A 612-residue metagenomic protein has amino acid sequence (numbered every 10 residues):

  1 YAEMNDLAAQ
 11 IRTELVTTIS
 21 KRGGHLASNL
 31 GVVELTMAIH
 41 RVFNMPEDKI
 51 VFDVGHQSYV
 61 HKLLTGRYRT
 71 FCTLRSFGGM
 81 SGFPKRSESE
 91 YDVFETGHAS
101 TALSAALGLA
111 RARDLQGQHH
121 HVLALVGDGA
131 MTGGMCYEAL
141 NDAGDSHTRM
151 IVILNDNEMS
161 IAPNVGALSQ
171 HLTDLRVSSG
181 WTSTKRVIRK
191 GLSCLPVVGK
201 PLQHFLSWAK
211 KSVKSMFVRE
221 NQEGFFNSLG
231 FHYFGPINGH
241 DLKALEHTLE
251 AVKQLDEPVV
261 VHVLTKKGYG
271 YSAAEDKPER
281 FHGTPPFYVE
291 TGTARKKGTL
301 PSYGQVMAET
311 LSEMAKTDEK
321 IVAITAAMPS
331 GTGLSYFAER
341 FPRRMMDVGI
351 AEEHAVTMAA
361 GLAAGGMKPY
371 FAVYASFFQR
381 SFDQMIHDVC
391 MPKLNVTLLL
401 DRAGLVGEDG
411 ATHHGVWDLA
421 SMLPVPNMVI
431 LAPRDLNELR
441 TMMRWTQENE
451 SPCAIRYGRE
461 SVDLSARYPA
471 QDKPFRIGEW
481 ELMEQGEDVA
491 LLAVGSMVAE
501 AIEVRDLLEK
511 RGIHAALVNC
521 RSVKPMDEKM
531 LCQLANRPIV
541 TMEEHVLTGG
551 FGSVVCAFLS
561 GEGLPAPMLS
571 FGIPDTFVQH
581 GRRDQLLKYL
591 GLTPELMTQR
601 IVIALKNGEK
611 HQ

Functional and structural regions predicted by a protein language model:
Y1-T18, A273-V289, I603: Cofactor-/ligand-binding subdomain signature composed of acidic, glycine-rich, tryptophan-containing flexible loops
A8, T17, H25-S146, Y303 (+3 more regions): Cofactor-binding active-site loop characterized by glycine-rich and histidine/acidic residues
E14, A38, T291-G292, K297-P301: Nucleotide/pyrophosphate-binding catalytic subdomain
G24-A27, L35, G117-Q118, I237 (+3 more regions): Short, surface-exposed helix-loop/turn micro-motifs enriched in polar/charged residues
R41, R111-L115, E313, F337-E339 (+3 more regions): Conserved helix-loop functional segments at active or binding sites
T70-T101, A105, L115-H119, D145-R280 (+8 more regions): Thiamine diphosphate
V122, V126-A139, G333, M345 (+3 more regions): Extended, hydrophobic alpha-helical segments in both membrane/secreted and soluble proteins
T284-Y288, L423-Y468: Helix-enriched interaction subdomains in cytosolic or periplasmic regions, typified by TIR/SEFIR signaling/NADase cores
